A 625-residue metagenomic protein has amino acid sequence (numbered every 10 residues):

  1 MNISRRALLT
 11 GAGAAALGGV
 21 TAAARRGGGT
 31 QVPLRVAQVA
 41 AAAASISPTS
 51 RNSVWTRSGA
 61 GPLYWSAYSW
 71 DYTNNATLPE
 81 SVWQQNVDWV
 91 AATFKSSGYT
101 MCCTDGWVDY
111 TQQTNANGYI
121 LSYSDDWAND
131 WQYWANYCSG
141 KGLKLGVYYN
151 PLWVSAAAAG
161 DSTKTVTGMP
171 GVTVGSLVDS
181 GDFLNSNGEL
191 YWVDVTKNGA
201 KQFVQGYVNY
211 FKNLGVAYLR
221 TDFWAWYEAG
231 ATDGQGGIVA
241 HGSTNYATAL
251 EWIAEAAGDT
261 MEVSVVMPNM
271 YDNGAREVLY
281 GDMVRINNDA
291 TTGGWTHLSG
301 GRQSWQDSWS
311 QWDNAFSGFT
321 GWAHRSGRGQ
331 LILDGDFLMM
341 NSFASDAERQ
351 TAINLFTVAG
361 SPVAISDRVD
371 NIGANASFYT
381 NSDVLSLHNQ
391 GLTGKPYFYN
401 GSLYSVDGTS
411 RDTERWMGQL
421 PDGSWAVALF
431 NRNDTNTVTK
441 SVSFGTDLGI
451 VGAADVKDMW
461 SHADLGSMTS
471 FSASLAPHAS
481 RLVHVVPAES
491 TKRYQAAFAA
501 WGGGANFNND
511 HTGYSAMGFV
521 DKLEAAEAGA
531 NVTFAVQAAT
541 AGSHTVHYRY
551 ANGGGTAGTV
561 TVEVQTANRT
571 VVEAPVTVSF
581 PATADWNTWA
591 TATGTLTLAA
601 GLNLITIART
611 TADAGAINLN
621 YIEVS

Functional and structural regions predicted by a protein language model:
A7-G29: N-terminal export signals
L63-E80, A116-A128, S186-Q202, A225-S243: The substrate-binding groove and active-site-proximal loops of carbohydrate-active enzymes, especially glycoside
T73-D161, N198, Q202-F203: Aromatic- and glycine-enriched glycan-recognition loops and surfaces that form the carbohydrate-binding subsites
L152-Y210: Active-site-adjacent "subsite" loops/lids of carbohydrate-active enzymes
D194-V195, A256-D370: Glycan-recognition surfaces
Q350-A352, F356-A359, A364-S366, D407-G449 (+1 more regions): Carbohydrate-binding surface patches
F430-K492: C-terminal beta-sandwich/jelly-roll accessory domains of carbohydrate-active enzymes
T446-G452, H484-S625: Extracytoplasmic
